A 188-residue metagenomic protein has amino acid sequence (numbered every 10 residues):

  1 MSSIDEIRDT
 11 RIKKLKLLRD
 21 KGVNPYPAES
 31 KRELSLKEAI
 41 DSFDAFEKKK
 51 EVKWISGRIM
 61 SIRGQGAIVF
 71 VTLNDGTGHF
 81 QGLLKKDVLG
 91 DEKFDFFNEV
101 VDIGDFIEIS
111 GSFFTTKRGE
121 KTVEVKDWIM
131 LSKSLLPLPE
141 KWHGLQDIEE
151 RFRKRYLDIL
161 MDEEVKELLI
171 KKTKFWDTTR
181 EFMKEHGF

Functional and structural regions predicted by a protein language model:
M1-F188: Class II aminoacyl-tRNA synthetase catalytic cores and aaRS-like
